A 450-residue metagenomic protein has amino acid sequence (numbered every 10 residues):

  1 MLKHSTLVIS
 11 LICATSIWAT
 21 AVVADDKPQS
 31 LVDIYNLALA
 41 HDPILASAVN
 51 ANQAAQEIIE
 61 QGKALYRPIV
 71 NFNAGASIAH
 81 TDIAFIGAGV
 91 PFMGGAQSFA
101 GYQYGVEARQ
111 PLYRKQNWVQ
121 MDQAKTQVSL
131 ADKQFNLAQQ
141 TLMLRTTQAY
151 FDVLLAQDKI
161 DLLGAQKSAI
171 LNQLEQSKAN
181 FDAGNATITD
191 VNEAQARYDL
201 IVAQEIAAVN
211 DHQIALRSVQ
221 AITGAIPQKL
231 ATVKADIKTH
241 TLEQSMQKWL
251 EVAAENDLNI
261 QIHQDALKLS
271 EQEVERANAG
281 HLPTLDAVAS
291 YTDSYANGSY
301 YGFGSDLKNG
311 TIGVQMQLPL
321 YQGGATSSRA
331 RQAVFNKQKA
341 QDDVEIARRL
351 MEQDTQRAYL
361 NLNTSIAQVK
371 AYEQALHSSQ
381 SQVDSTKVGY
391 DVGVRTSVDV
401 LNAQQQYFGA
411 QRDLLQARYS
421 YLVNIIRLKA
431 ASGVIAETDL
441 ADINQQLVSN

Functional and structural regions predicted by a protein language model:
M1-V22: Gram-negative bacterial Sec-dependent N-terminal signal peptides
A21-G75, T81, I226, V233-K268 (+3 more regions): Bacterial Sec-pathway N-terminal export signals of envelope proteins
V23-D25, D413-N450: Acidic, low-complexity, intrinsically disordered peripheral segments
V23-Q148, D152, L285, A289 (+1 more regions): Short flexible linkers and secondary-structure junctions
D25-K27, N73-Q110, V233-E243, E275 (+3 more regions): Small/polar, glycine/serine/threonine/aspartate-rich low-complexity segments that form flexible
S47-G62, A138, L142-D161, N172 (+5 more regions): Amphipathic alpha-helical coiled-coil segments
L65, R109-Y113, Q134, D211 (+3 more regions): Structural signature of outer-membrane beta-barrel channels/translocons
T141-A254, N361, S365, Q406-Y407 (+1 more regions): Periplasmic alpha-helical coiled-coil/stalk elements that build and connect Gram-negative outer-membrane
